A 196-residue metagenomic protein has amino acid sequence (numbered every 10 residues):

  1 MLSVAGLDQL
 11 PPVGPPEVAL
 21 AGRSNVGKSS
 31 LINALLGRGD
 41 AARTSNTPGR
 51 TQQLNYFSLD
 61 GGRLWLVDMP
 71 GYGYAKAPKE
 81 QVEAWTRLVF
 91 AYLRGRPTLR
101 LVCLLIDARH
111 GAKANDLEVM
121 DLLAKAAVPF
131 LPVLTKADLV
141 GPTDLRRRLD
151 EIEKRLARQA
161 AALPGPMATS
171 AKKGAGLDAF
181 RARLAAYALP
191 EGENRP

Functional and structural regions predicted by a protein language model:
M1-K76, A186-R195: Conserved G1/Walker A P-loop phosphate-binding module
M1-L7, L139-P196: Canonical P-loop GTPase G-domain recognition
Q9-V13, P48-N55, L64, P70-R100 (+1 more regions): Switch II of P-loop NTPase G domains
G14-P15, L35, K79-V82, L117-D121 (+2 more regions): Short, glycine/charged-enriched secondary-structure capping and boundary segments
L31, V102-C103, F180: Hydrophobic packing within well-folded, soluble alpha/beta domains
F57, T135, F180: Residue-level signal for inorganic ion chemistry
R87-P164: Conserved C-terminal guanine-recognition region of P-loop GTPase G domains, centered on the G4
